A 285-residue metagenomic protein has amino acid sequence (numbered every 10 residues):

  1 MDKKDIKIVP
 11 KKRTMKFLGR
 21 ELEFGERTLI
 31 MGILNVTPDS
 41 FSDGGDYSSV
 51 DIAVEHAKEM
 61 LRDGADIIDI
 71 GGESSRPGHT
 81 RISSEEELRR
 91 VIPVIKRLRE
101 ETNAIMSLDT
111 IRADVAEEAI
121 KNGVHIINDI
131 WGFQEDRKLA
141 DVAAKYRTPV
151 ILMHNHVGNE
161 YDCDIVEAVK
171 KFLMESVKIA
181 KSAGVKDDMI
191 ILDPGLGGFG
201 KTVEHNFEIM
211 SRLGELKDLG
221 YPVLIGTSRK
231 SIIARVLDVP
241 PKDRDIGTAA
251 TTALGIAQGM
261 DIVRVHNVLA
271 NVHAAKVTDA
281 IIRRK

Functional and structural regions predicted by a protein language model:
M1-N35, K181-V185, I282-K285: N-terminal amphipathic alpha-helix/helix-capping segment at the start of soluble metabolic enzymes
V9, F17, S42-H56, S75-R97 (+4 more regions): Active-site-adjacent loop and "lid" segments of alpha/beta metabolic enzymes
M31, A65, I105, V124-H125 (+1 more regions): Hydrophobic "anchor" residues on beta-strands that sit immediately upstream of conserved functional sites
E55-G71: Catalytic domains of carbohydrate-active enzymes, especially glycoside hydrolases
L61-R62, S176-M189: Phosphate/pyrophosphate-binding loops at sites that engage ATP/ADP/AMP, CoA/4′-phosphopantetheine, polyphosphate
